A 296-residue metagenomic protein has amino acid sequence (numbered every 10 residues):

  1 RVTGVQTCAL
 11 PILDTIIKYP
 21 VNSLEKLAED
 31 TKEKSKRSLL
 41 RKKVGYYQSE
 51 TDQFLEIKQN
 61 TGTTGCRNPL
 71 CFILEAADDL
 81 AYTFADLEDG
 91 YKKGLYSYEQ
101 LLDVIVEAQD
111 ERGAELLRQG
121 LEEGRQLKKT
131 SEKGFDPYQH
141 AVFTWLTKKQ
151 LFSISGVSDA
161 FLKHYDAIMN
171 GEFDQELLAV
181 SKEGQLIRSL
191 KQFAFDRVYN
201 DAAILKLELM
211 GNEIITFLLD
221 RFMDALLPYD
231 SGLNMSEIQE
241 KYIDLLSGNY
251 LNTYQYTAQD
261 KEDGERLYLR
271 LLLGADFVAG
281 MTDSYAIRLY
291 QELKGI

Functional and structural regions predicted by a protein language model:
R1, V5-I154: Sequence-structural signature of the catalytic-core scaffold of metal-dependent phosphohydrolases that act on
R1, V5-T63, P69-F72, K206-I215 (+3 more regions): Metal-dependent phosphohydrolase cores
N22, D79-Y82, D86-K93, S97 (+8 more regions): Short, well-ordered loop/turn and helix-capping segments at boundaries between secondary-structure elements and domains
E33, K93-E107, K163-D174, I214 (+2 more regions): Solvent-exposed, non-transmembrane amphipathic alpha-helical segments
D78, F84, L190, A194 (+2 more regions): Long, contiguous hydrophobic alpha-helical segments, chiefly transmembrane helices and signal peptides
Q119-L269, M281: C-terminal subdomains that position terminal phosphate/3'-OH groups for nucleotidyl transfer/ligation, primarily on
